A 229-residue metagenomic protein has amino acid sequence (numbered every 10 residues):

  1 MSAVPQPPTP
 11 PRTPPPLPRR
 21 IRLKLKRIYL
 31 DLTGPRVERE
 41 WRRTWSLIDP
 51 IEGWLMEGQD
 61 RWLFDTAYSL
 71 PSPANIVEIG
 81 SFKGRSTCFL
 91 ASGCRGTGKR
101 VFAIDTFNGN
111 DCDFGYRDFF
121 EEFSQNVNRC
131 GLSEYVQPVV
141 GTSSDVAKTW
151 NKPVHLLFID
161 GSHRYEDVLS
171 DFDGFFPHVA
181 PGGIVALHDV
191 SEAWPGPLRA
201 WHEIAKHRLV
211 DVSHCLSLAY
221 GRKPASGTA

Functional and structural regions predicted by a protein language model:
M1-I51: Membrane-proximal basic amphipathic "stem/tether" segments
E38-W41, W45-D49, D60-A229: S-adenosylmethionine/decaboxylated-SAM
